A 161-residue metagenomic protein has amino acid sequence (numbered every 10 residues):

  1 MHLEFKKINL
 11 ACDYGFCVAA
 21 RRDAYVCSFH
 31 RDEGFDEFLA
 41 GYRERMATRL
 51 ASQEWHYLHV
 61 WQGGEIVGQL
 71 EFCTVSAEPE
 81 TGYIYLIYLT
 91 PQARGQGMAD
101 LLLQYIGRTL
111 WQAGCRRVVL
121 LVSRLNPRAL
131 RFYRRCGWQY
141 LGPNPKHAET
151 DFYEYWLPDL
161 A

Functional and structural regions predicted by a protein language model:
M1, I84, D100, V118-V119 (+1 more regions): Intrinsic-disorder/low-complexity peptide segments enriched for small residues
H2-A11, G114-R124: Short, charged low-complexity linear motifs
L3-Q92, L103-Y105, T109, N144-K146 (+1 more regions): Acetyl-CoA-dependent GNAT
G64, G68, G97-A99, G137: Conserved phosphate-binding and hydrolysis motifs of nucleotide-dependent enzymes
L86, T90-Q104, W111-A113, S123-R131 (+1 more regions): Conserved glycine-rich acetyl-CoA-binding loop
R116-L130, R134-A161: C-terminal "cap" of GNAT-fold acetyltransferases
